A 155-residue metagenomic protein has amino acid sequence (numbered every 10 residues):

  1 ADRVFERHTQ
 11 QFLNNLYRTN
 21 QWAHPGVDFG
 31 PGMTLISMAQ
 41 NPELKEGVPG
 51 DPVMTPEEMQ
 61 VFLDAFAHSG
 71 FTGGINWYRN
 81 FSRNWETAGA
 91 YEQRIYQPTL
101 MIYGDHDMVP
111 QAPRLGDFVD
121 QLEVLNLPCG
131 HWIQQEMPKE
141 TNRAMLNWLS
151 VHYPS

Functional and structural regions predicted by a protein language model:
R3-V4, R18-D120: Conserved serine/cysteine hydrolase catalytic core
R7, S69, E136: Residue-level signal for the nucleotide or nucleotide-sugar donor/cofactor binding architecture
R7-T19: Extended catalytic-interface subdomain
H8, E58, G73-G74, R114 (+3 more regions): A general marker of short, structured functional hotspots
L13, M59-L63, G130: Amphipathic alpha-helical segments within well-ordered protein domains
N14, D64, P113, M137 (+1 more regions): A ubiquitous, low-specificity "background" feature that marks scattered single residues across proteins without
N15, F118, Q135: Conserved catalytic core of Hanks-type protein kinase domains
Q121-S155: Catalytic active-site module of serine/aspartate enzymes centered on a nucleophile-bearing elbow/loop
